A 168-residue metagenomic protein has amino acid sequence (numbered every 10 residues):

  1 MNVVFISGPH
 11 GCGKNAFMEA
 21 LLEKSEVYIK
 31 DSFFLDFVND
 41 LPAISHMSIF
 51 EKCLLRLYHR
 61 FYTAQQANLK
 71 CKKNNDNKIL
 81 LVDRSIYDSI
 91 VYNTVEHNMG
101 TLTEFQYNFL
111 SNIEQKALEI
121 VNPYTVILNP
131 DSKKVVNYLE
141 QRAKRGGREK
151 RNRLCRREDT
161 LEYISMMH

Functional and structural regions predicted by a protein language model:
M1-V3: Pre-Walker A (Motif I) flank of P-loop NTPase domains
I6: Hydrophobic anchor at the beta1->P-loop junction of P-loop NTPases
P9: P-loop (Walker A) phosphate-binding loop of NTP-binding proteins
C12: ATP-binding Walker
N15: Walker A/P-loop
E19-Q66: Conserved substrate/cofactor phosphate-moiety recognition/catalytic segment in nucleotide-dependent phosphotransferases
E51-I120: Glycine-rich phosphate-binding loop used to anchor ATP phosphates in small-molecule kinases, encompassing both
Y92-M166: A glycine- and Lys/Arg-enriched "phosphate-lid" helix/loop adjacent to the NTP-binding pocket of small-molecule kinases
